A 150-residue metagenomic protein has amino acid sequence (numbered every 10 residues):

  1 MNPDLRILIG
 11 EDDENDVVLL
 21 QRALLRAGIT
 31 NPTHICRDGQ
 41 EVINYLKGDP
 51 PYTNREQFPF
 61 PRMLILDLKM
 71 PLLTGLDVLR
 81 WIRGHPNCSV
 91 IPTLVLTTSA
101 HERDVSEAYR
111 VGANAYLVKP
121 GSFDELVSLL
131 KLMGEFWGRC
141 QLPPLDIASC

Functional and structural regions predicted by a protein language model:
P3-D4, I29-T30, P59-M63, N87-P92: His-Asp phosphorelay/catalytic-motif detector in bacterial-type signaling
D4-N15, L20-L25, L64-L66: Conserved acidic segment of CheY-like receiver
Q21, I35-M63: Acidic, metal-coordinating helix/loop segments flanking the phosphotransfer/catalytic sites of two-component signaling
E41, G121-G134, C140-I147: C-terminal output helix
L68-L72: Receiver (REC) domain active-site loop signature in two-component systems and cognate sites in sensor histidine kinases
N114: Short, glycine/charged-rich "phosphate-handling" switch motifs in NTP-dependent and phosphotransfer domains
